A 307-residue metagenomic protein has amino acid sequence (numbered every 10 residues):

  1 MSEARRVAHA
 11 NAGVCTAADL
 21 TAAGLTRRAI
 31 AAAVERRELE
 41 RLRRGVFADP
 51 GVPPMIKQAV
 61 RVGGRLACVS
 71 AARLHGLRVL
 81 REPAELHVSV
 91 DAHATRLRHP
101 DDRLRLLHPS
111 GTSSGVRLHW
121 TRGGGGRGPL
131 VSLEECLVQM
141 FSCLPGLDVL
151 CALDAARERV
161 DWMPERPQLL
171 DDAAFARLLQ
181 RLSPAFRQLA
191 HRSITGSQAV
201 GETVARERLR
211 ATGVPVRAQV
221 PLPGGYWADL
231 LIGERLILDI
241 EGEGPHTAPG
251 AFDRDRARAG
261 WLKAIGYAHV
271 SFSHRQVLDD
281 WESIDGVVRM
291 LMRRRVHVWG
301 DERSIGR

Functional and structural regions predicted by a protein language model:
M1-P184, L189, R293-R307: Short gly/ser-rich loop at a beta-strand->alpha-helix junction or flexible surface loop bordering the NTP-binding
R157-R307: Surface segments flanking catalytic/ligand-binding clefts of nucleic-acid enzymes
